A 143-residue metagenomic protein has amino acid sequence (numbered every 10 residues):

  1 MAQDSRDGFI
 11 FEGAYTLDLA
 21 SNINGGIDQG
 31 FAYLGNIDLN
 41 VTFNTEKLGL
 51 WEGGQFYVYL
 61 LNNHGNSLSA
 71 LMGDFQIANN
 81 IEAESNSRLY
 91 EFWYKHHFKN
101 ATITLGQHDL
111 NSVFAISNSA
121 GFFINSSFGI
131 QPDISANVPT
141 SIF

Functional and structural regions predicted by a protein language model:
M1-F11, N44-F56, N100: Short loop/turn motifs that connect adjacent beta-strands in outer-membrane beta-barrel proteins
D4-I23, F56-L60, N125-S126, P132-D133: Transmembrane beta-strand segments of Gram-negative outer membrane beta-barrel proteins
D7, S21, F31-I37, N86-Y90: Residues that define the transmembrane beta-barrel architecture of outer-membrane proteins
G13, L39-F43, E91-H96: Residues on the lipid-exposed face of transmembrane beta-strands in outer-membrane beta-barrel proteins
L17-S21, L60-N66, F98, Q107-S112: Transmembrane beta-strands of outer-membrane beta-barrel pores
G26-D28: Second-shell loop/turn segments in exported
L34-V41, Q55-V58: Active-site-surrounding "flap" and adjacent substrate/cofactor-binding loops of secreted or lumenal enzymes, prototyped
L68-E91, A101-F143: Surface-exposed coil loops of outer-membrane beta-barrel proteins
